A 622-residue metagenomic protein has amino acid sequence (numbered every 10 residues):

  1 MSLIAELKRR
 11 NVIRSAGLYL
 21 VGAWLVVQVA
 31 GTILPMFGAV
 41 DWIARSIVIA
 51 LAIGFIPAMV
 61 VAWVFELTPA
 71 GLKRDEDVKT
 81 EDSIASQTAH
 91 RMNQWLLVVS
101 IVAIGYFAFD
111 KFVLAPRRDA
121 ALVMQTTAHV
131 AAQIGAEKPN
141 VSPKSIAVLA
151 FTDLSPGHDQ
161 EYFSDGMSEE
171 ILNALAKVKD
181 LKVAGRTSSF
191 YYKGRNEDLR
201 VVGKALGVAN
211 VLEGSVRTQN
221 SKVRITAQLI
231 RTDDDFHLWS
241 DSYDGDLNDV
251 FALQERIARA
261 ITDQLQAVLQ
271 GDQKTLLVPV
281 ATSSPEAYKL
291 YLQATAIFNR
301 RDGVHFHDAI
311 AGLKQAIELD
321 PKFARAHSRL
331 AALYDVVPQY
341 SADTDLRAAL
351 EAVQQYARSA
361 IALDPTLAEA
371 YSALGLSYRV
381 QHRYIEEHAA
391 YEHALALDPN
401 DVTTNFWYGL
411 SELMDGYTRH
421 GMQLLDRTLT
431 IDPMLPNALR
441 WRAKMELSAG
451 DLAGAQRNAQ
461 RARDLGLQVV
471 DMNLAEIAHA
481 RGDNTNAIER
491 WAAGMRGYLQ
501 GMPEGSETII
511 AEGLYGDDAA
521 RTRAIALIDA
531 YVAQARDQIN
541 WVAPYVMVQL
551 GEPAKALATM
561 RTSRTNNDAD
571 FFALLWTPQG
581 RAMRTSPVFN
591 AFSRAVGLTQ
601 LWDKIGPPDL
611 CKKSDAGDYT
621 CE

Functional and structural regions predicted by a protein language model:
M1-D119: An N-terminal, helix-rich hydrophobic module
R10, V178, D320, D364 (+3 more regions): Acidic-histidine catalytic/liganding microenvironments
S15-A16, A184, Q273-K274, A370 (+2 more regions): Short, hydrophobic secondary-structure boundary micro-motifs
M36, T88-R91, W95-L96, S100-G466 (+1 more regions): Acidic, proline/glycine-rich low-complexity intrinsically disordered segments
V40-I43, D343-T344, L574: Short, surface-exposed loop/turn segments at secondary-structure junctions
I53-I56, W63-A70, V178, T232 (+7 more regions): Phosphate/oxyanion-binding loops and surfaces in catalytic or ligand/nucleic-acid-binding neighborhoods
A357, N405, Y417-E622: Alpha-helical protein-protein interaction modules
